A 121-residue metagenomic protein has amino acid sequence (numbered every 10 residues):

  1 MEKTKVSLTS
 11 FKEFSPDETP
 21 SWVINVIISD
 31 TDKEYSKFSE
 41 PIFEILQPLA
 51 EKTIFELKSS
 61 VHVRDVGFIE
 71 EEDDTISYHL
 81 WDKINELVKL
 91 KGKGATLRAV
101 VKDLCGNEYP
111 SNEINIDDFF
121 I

Functional and structural regions predicted by a protein language model:
M1-T31, L46: Short, compositionally biased P/S/T/A/G/V-rich stretches that sit at domain boundaries
K3, V23, K37-I42, G94-T96: Exposed beta-strand and adjacent loop surfaces of beta-rich binding modules that mediate intermolecular recognition
D30-I42, I54: A short beta-turn/strand-edge loop motif at beta-sheet boundaries
D32, Q47-E51, C105-N107: Solvent-exposed strand-loop boundary residues in beta-sheet-rich modules
K52-E71, I114-D118: Solvent-exposed serine/threonine-rich low-complexity stretches and specific carbohydrate-binding patches
S60-A95: Short, solvent-exposed, Trp/other aromatic-anchored flexible loops in extracytoplasmic proteins
K91-G106: Internal, hydrophobic beta-strand segments that form the core of beta-sheet-rich folds
G106-I116: Short Trp-Ser/Thr-centered turn/loop motifs at beta-strand boundaries
